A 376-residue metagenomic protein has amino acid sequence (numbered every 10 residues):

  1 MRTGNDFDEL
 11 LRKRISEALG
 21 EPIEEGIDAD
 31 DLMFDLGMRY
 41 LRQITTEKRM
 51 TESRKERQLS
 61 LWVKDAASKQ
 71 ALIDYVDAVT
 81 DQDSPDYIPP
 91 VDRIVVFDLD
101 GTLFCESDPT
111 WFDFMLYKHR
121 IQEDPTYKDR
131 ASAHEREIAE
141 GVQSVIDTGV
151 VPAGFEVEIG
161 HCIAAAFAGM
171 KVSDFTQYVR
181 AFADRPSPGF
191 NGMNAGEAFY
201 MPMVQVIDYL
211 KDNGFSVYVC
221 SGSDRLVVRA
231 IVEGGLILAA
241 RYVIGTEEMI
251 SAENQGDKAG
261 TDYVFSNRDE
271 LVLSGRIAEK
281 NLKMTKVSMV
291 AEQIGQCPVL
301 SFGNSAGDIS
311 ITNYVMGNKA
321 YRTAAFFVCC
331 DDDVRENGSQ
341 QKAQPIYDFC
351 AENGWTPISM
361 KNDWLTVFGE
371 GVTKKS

Functional and structural regions predicted by a protein language model:
M1-E25, D31, R42-R49: Thiotemplate assembly-line natural product biosynthesis machinery
G20-I27, P125-R130, L238-Y242: Short, surface-exposed acidic
T51-L99, S107, F114, I121-Y127: Non-catalytic pre-domain segments flanking phosphatase-related domains
R54-V63, Q70-I73, D77, S173-S376: C-terminal cap/substrate-recognition subdomain and adjoining C-terminal extension of metal-dependent phosphatase-like
D108-E197, M201: A metal-dependent, Asp-based hydrolase signature
